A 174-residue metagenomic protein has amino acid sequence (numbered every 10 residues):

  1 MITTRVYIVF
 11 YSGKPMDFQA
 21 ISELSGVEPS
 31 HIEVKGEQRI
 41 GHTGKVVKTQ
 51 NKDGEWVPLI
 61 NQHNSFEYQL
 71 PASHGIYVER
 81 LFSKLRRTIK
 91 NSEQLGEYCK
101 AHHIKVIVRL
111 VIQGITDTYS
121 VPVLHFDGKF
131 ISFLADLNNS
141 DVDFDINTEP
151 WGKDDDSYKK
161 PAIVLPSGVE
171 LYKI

Functional and structural regions predicted by a protein language model:
M1-N138, V142-I174: Acidic (Asp/Glu-rich) sequence patches and key acidic residues that form negatively charged surfaces used
